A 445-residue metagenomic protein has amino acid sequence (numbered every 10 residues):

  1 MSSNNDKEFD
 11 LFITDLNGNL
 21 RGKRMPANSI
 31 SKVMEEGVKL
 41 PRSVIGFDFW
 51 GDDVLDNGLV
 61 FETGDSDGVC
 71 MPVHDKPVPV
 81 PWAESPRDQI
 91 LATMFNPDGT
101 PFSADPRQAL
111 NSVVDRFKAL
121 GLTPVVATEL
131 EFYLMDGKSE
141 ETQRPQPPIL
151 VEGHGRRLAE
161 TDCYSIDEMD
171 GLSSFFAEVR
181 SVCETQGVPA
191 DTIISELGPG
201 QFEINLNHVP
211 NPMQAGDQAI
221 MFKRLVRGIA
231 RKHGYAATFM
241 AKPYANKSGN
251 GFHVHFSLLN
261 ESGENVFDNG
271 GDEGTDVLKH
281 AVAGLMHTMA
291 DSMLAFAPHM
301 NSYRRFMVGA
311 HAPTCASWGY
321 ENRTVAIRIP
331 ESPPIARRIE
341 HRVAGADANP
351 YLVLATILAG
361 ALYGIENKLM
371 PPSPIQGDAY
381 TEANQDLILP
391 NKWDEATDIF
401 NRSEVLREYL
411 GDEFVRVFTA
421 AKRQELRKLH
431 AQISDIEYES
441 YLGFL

Functional and structural regions predicted by a protein language model:
M1-S195, Q214-G216, D386-L445: ATP/Mg2+-dependent ligation/transfer catalytic cores
S2, L11-L20, R24-P86, I90-K118 (+3 more regions): Active-site capping/gating regions of soluble enzymes
N57, G137-E141, E203-N207, G228 (+5 more regions): Short amphipathic alpha-helical patches
L91, E131-P145, S195-N207, M240-G263: Histidine-centered divalent-metal-coordination microenvironment in nucleic-acid enzymes
L91-T93, R157-E160, F202-N207, I375-Q376: A short alpha-helix capping/helix-coil boundary motif
C163, D167-L172, F176-D191, I204-N211 (+2 more regions): Accessory "access/gating" subregions that flank catalytic or transport cores
